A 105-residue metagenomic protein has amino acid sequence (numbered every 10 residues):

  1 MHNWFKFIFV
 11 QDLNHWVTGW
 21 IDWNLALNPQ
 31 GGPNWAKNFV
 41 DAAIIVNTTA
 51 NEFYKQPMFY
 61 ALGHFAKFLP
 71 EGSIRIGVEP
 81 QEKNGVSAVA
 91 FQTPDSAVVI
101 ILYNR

Functional and structural regions predicted by a protein language model:
M1-A61, I76-Q81: Aromatic/acidic polysaccharide-binding cleft in carbohydrate-active enzymes
L13-N14, H64-P70: Sec-exported extracytoplasmic/periplasmic mature domains
H15-W20, E71, D95-A97: Loop/turn elements at helix/coil->beta-strand transitions in domains of secreted/extracellular proteins
W23-L25, F65, Y103: Structured loops at beta-to-helix junctions and adjacent beta-edge loops in soluble globular domains
K67, E79-R105: Carbohydrate-binding surface patches
